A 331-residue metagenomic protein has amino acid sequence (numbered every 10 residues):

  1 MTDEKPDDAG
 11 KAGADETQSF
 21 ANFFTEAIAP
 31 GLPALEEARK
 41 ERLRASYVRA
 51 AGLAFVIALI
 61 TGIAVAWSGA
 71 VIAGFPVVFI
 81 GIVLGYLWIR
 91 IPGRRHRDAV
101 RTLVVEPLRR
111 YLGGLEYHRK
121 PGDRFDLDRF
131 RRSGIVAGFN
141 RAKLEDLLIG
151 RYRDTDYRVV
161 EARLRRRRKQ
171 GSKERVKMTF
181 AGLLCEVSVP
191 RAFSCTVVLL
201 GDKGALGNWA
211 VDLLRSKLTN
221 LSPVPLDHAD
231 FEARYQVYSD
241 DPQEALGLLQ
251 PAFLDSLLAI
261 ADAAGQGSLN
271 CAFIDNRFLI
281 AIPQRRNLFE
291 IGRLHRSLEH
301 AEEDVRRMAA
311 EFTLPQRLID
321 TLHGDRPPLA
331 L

Functional and structural regions predicted by a protein language model:
T2-S46: Cytosolic juxtamembrane N-terminal segments of multi-pass membrane proteins
A9-G10, V48, R110-L112, H118-R166 (+1 more regions): Charged, low-complexity intrinsically disordered regions
D15, S19, G93-Y117: Membrane-interface amphipathic/juxtamembrane segments adjacent to transmembrane helices
R44-F55: Select subsegments of transmembrane alpha-helices in polytopic membrane proteins, especially boundary-proximal
A51, A64, L84-L87: Alpha-helical hydrophobic membrane-insertion segments
F55-G62: Hydrophobic, membrane-inserted alpha-helices
I63-I80: Hydrophobic alpha-helical transmembrane segments
V77-R101: Transmembrane alpha-helices and immediately adjacent membrane-cytoplasm interface residues in multi-pass integral
